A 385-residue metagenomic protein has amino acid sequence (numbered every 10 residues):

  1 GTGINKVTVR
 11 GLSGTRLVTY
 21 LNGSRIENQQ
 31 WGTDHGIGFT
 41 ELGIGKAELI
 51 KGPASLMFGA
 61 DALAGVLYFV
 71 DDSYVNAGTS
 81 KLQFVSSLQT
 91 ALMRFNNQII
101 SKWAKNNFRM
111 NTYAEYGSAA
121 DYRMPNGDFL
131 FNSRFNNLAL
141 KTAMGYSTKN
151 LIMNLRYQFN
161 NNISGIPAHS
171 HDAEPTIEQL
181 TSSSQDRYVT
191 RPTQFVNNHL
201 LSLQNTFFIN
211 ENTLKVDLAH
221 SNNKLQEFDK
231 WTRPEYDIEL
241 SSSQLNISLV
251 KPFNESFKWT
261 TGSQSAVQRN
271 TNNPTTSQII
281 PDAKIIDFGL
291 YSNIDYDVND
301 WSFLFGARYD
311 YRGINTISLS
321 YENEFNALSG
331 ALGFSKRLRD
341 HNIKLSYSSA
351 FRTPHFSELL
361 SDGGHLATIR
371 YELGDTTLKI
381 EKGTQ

Functional and structural regions predicted by a protein language model:
G1, N5-L12, R16, N22-Q385: Outer-membrane beta-barrel proteins, especially TonB-dependent receptors
